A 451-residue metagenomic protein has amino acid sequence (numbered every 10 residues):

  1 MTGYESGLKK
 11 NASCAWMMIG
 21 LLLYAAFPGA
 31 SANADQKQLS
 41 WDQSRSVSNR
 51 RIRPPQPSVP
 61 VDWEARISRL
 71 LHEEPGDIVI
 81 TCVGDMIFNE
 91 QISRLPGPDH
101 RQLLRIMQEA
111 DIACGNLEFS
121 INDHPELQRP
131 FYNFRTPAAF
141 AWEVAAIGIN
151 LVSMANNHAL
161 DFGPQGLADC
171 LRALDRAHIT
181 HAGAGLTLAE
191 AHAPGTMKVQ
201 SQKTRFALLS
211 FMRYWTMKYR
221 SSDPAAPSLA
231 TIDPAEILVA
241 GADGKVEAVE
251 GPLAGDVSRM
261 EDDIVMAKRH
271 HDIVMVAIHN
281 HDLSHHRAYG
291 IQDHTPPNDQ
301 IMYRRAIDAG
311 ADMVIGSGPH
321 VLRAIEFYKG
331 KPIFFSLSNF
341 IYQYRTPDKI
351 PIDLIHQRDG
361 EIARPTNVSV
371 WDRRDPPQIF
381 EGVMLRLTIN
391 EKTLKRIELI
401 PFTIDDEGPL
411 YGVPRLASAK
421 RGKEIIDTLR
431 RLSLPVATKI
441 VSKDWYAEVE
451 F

Functional and structural regions predicted by a protein language model:
M1-K10: N-terminal secretory signal peptides that target proteins for export/translocation
G7, C14-W16, A32: Compositionally biased regions
N11-C14, R129: Intrinsically disordered low-complexity regions specifically enriched for long asparagine
W16-A26: Bacterial N-terminal signal peptides
Y24-K37: Bacterial Sec-dependent signal peptides at the C-terminal "C-region" and cleavage site
D35-F451: Acidic, metal/ion-coordinating pockets
